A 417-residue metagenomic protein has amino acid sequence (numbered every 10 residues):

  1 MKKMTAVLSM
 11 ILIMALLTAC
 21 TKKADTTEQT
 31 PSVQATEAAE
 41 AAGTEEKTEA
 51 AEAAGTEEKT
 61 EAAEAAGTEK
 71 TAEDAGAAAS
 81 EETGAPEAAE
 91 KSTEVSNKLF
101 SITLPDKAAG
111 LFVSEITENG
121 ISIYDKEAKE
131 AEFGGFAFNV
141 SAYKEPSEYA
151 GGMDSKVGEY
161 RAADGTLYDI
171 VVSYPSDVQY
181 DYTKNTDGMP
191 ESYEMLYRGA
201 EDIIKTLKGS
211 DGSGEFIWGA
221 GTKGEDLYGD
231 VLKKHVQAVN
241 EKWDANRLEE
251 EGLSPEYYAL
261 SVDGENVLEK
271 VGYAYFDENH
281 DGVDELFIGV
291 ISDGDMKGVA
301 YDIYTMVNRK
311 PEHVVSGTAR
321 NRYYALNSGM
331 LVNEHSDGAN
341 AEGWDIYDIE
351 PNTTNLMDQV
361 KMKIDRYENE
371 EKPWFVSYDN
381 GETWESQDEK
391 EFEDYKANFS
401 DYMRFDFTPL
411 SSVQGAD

Functional and structural regions predicted by a protein language model:
M1-L12: Positively charged n-region of N-terminal signal peptides that target proteins for export
L16-A19: C-terminal motif of bacterial Sec signal peptides marking the signal peptidase cleavage site
K22-S92, K98-L104, G214-D263, D401 (+1 more regions): N-terminal, intrinsically disordered, polar/charged segments of Gram-positive cell-envelope systems that serve as
E94, G199-D244, E334-D417: Acidic, small-residue rich beta-repeat scaffolds with periodic aromatic anchors
N97-E118: Proline-anchored loop/turn motifs at beta-strand termini and strand-loop-strand connectors
S114-A220: Conserved polar/disulfide-associated segments of primarily extracytoplasmic proteins
E269-E278, R320-M330: Beta-propeller blade termini
N279-V290, G329-N333: Acidic/hydrophobic-patterned starts of short beta strands in beta-sheet-rich repeat architectures
